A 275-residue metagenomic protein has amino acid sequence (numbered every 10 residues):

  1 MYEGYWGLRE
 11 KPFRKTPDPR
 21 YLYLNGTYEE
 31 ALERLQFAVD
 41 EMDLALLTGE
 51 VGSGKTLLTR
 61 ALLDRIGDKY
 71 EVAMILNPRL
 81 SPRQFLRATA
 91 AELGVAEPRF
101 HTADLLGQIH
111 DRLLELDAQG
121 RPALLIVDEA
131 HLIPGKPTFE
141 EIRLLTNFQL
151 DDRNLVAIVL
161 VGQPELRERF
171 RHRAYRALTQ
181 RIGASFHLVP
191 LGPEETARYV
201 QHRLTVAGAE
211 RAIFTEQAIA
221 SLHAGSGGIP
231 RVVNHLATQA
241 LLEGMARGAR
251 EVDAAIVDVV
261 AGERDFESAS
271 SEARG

Functional and structural regions predicted by a protein language model:
M1-E41, S271-G275: A short, basic N-terminal segment
L8-P12, P19, K69-E71, L80-R99: Conserved NTP-binding/hydrolysis module of P-loop NTPases
E41-A61: Walker A/P-loop nucleotide-binding motif
L63-R65, L166-R181: Short regulatory helix/loop adjacent to the ATP-binding pocket of P-loop NTPases
I75-R79, F170, G183-E195: Conserved AAA+ ATPase "SRH/arginine-finger" region at the nucleotide-binding site
S81-Q84, E97-V127, H131-E141, L150-N154 (+4 more regions): Mid-core helix/loop region of P-loop NTP-binding domains shared across ATPases and GTPases
A91-G94, P164-E165, R173, L191-E210: Conserved AAA+ ATPase "sensor/coupling" helix adjacent to the nucleotide-binding pocket
T205-G275: C-terminal alpha-helical "lid" subdomain
